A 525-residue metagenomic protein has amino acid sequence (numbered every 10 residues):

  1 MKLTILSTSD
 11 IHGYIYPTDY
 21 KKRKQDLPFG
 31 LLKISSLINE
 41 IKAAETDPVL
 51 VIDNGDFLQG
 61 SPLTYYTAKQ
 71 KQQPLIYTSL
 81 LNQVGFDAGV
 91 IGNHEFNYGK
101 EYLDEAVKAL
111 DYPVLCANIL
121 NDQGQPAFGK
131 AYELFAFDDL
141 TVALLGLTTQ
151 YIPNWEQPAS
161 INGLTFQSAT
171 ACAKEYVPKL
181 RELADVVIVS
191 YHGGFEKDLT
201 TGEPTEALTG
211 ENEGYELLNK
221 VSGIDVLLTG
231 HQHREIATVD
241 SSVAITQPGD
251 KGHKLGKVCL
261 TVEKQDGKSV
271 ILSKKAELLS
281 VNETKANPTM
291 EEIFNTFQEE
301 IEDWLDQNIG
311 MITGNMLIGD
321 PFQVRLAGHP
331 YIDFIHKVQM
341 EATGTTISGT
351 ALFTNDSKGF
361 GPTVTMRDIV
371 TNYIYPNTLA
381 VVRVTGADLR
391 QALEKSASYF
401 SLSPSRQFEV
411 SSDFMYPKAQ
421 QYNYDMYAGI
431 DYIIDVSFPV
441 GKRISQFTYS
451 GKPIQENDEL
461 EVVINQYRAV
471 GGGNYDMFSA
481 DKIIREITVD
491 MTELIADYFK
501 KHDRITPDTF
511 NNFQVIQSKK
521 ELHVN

Functional and structural regions predicted by a protein language model:
M1-T284, L326-I332, K337-V338, S348 (+2 more regions): Acidic, metal/ion-coordinating pockets
K2, Y14, F29, L110-A117 (+2 more regions): Feature captures C-terminal
I5-H12, T149-Q150, E300-G314, M366-D368 (+1 more regions): Short, compositionally biased low-complexity segments
P17-R23, P158-S160, M316-R325, I374-T378 (+1 more regions): Glycine- and acidic
L31, P74, K100, N287-F294 (+6 more regions): Alpha-helix initiation and N-capping motif
V49-Y66, Y191-G202, I236, S241-A244 (+9 more regions): A broadly tuned preference for mixed-charge, low-complexity surface segments
V262-V364, V470, F499-N525: A short C-terminal boundary segment appended to hydrolase-like catalytic domains
